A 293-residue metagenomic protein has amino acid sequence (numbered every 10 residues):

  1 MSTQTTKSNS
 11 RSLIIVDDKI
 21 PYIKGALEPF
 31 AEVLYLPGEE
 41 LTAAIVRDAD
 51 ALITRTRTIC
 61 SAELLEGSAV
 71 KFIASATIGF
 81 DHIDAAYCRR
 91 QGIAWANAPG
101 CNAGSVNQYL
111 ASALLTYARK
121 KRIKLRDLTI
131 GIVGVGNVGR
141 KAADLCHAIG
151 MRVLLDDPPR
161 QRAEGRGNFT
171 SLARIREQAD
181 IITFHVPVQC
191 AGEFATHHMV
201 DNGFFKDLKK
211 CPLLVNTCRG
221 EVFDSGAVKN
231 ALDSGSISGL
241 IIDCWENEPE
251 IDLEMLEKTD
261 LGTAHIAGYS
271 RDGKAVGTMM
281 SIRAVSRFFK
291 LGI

Functional and structural regions predicted by a protein language model:
M1-A49, L154: N-terminal glycine-/charge-rich "phosphate-binding" loop or analogous flexible N-terminal tail
S10-R11, R126-T129, N202, C211: Phosphate-coordination loops involved in phosphoryl transfer and adenosine-cofactor binding
P21, A148-G165: NAD(P)-binding Rossmann-fold cofactor-contacting core
D50-R122: Phosphate/diphosphate ligand-binding glycine-rich loop within oxidoreductases
I59-S61, R160-L253: Rossmann-like adenosine-cofactor binding region
N97-C101, S105, C190, E248-I293: C-terminal helix-to-coil terminal segments
P99, N107, R126-H147: Glycine-rich adenosine-cofactor-binding loop
N107-I123, A148-M151, M279-R287, G292: Oxidoreductase and adenylate-handling cofactor-binding alpha/beta cores
